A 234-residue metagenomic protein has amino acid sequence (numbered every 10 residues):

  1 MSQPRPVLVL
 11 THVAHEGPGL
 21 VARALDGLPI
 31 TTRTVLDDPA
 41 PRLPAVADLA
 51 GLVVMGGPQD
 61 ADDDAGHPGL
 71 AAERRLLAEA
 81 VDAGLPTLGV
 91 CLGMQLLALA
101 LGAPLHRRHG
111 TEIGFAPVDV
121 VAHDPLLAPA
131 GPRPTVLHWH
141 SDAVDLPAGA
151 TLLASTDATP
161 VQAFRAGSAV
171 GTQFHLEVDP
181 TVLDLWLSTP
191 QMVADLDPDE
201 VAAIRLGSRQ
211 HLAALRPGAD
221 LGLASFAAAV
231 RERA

Functional and structural regions predicted by a protein language model:
M1-R5: Actinobacteria-biased recognition of intrinsically disordered, low-complexity terminal regions
P6-L25, V35-L36: N-terminal beta1-alpha1 ligand-phosphate binding loop
T11-V13, V54-P58, S141, F174: Glycine-rich His-Gly loop
P18-L20, D63-A65, A98-A100, A148 (+1 more regions): Short glycine-/acidic-enriched loop or helix-start segments at secondary-structure transitions that form or flank
A22-R23, G27-L88: Flexible gly/pro-rich beta->alpha loop and the following alpha-helix that scaffold active-site loops
E79-P104: Catalytic nucleophile loop
L101-V182: Pocket-forming structural segment of enzyme catalytic cores
V178-A234: Acyltransferase
